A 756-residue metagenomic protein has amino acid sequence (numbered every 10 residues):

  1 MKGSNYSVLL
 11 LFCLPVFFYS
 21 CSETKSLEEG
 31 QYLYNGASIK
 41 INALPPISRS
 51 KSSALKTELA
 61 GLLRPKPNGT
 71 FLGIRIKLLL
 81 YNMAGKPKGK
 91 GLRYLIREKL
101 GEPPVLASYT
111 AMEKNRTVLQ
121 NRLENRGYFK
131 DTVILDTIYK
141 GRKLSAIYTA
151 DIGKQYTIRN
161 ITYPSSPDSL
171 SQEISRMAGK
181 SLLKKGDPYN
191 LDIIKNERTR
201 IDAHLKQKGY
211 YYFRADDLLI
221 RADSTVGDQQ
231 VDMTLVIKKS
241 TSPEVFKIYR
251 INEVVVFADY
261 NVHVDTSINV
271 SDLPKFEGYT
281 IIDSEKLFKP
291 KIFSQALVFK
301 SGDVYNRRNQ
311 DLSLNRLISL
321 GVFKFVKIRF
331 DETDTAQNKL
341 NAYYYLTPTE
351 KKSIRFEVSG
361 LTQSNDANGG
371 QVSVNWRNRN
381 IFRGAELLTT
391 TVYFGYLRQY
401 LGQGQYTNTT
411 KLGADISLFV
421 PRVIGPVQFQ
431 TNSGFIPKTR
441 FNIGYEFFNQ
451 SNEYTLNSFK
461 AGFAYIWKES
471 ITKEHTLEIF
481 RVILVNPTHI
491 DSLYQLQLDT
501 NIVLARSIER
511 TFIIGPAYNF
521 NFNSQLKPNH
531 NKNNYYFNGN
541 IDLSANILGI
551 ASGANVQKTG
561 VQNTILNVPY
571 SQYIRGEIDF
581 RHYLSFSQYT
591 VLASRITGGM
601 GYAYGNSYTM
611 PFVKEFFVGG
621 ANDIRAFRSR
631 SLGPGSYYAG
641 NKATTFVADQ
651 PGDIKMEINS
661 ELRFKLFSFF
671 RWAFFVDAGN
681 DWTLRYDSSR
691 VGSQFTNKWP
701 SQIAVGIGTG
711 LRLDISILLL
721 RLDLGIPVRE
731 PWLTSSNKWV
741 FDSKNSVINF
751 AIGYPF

Functional and structural regions predicted by a protein language model:
M1-V8: Bacterial N-terminal signal peptides that target proteins for export
K2, S22-S319, I328, K339: Interaction-mediating elements
F17-S20: C-terminal motif of bacterial Sec signal peptides marking the signal peptidase cleavage site
I41-A43, A150-K154, S165-P167, L235-K239 (+13 more regions): Flexible glycine-/small-residue-rich
L170-E173, K286-L287, N306-Y535, R625-A626 (+5 more regions): Gram-negative/organellar outer-membrane beta-barrel architecture
G278-I282, L361-N365, T476-F664, F674-S693: C-terminal outer-membrane beta-barrel translocator/porin domains of Gram-negative envelope proteins and their
K300-N306, N378, Q694, I707 (+1 more regions): C-terminal soluble interaction/assembly domains
L317, W376, L418, G539 (+7 more regions): Hydrophobic, well-ordered secondary-structure elements that form the walls of internal hydrophobic environments
